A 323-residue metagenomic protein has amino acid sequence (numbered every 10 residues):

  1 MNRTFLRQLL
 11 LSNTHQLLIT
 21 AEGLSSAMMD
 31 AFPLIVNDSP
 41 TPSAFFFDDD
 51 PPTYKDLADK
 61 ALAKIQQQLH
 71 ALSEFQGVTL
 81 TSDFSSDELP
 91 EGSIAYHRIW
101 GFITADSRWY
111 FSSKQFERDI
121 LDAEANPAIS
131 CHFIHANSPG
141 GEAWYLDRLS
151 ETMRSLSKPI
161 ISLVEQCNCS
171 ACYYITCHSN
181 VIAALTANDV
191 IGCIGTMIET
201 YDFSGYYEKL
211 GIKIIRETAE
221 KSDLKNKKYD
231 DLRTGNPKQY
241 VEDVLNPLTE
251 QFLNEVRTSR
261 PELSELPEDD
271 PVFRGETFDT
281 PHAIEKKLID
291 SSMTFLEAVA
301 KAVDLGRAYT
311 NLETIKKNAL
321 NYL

Functional and structural regions predicted by a protein language model:
M1-L323: N-terminal organellar transit peptides
